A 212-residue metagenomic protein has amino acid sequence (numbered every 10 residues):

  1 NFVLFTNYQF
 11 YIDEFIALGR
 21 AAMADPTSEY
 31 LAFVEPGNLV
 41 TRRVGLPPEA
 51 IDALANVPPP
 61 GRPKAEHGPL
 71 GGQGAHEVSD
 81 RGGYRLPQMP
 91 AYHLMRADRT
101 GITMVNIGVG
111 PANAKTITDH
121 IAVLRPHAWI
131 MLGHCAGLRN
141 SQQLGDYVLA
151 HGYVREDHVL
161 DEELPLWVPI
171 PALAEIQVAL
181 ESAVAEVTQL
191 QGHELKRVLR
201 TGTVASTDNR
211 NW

Functional and structural regions predicted by a protein language model:
N1-A128, A136-W212: Accessory terminal and edge-of-domain segments that mediate assembly/interaction and cofactor placement around
